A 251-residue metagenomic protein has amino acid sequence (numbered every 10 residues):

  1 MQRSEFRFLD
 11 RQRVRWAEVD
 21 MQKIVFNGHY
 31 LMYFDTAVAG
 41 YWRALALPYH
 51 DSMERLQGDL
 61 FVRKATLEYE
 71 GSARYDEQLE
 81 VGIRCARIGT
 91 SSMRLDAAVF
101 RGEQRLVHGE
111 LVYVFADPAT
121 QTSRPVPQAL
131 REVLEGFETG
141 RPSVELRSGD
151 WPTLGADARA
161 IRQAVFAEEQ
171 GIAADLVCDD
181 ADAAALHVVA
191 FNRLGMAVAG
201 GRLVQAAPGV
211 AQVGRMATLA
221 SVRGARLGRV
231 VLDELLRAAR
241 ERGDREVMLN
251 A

Functional and structural regions predicted by a protein language model:
Q2-K64, D117-G140: Hot-dog-fold acyl-thioester-processing enzymes
Q2-S4, F8-D10, Y69, A73-Q78 (+1 more regions): HotDog/MaoC-like acyl-thioester-processing domains
F34, P142-D175, D182, H187 (+1 more regions): Short amphipathic alpha-helix that is part of the acyltransferase structural core
Y75, L79, R105-V107, A184 (+1 more regions): Glycine-rich acetyl-CoA-binding "A-motif" of GNAT/NAT acetyltransferases
M93, Q205-G214, R223-G224, D244-R245: A conserved beta-turn-beta hairpin within the catalytic core of GNAT-like acetyltransferases that forms part
E110, V189, M196-Q205, G209-A217: Conserved beta-strand in the GNAT
T218, G224-R237: Conserved acetyl-CoA-binding loop-helix of GNAT-fold acetyltransferases
L232, R237-A251: Conserved GNAT acetyl-CoA-binding A-motif
